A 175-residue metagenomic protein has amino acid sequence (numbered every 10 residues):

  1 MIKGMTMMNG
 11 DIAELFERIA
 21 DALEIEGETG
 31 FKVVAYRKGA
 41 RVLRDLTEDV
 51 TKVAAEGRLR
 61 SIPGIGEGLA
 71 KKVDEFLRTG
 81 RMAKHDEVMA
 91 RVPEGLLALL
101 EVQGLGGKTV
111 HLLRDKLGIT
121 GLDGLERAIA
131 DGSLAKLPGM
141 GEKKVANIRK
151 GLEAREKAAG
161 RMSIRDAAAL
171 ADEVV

Functional and structural regions predicted by a protein language model:
I2-E28: Charged, compositionally biased N-terminal leader segments and the immediate start of the first structured element
I2-T6, A20, K32-V175: Accessory alpha-helical DNA-binding modules that contact the DNA backbone or grooves
